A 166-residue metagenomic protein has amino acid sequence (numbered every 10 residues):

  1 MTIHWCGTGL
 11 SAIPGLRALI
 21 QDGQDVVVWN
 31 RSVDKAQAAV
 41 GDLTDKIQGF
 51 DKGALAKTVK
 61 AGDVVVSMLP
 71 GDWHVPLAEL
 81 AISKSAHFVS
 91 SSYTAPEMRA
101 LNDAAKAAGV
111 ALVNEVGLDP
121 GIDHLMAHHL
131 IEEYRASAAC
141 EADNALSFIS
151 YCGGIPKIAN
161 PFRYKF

Functional and structural regions predicted by a protein language model:
I3-T8: Conserved N-terminal Rossmann-fold NAD(P)-binding element of oxidoreductases
L10-A12: Hydrophobic/small residue at the entry helix of a nucleotide-binding pocket
V26-V40: NAD(P)-binding Rossmann-fold cofactor-contacting core
L43-A54: Rossmann-fold cofactor-recognition segment
D63-M68, V89-S90: N-terminal Rossmann-like NAD(P) cofactor-binding module of classical short-chain dehydrogenase/reductase
L80-M98: ADP-ribose/adenylate-binding Rossmann-like module
S92-N114: Rossmann-fold NAD(P)-binding glycine/threonine-rich loop
V110-F166: Rossmann-like dinucleotide-binding core of oxidoreductases
